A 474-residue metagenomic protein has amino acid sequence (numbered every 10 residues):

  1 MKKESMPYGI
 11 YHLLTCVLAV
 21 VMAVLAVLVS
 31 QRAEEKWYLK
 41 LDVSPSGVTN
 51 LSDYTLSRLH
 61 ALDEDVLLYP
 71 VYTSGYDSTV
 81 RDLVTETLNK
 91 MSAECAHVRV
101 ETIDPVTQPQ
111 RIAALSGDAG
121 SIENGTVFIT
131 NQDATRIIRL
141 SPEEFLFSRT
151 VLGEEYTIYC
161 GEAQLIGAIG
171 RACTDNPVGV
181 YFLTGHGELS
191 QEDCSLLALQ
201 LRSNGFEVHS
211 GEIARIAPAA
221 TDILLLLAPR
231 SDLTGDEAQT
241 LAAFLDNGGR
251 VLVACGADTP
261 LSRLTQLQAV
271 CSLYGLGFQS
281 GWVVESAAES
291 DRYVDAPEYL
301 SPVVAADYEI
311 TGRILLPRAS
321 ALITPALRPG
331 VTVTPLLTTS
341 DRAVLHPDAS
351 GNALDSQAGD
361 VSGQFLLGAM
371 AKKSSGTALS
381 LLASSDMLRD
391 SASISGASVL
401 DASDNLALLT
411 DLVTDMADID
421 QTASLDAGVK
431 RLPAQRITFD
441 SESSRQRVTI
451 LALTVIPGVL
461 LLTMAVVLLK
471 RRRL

Functional and structural regions predicted by a protein language model:
K2-L474: Short, surface-exposed patches at the edges or C-terminal ends of soluble domains, predominantly
